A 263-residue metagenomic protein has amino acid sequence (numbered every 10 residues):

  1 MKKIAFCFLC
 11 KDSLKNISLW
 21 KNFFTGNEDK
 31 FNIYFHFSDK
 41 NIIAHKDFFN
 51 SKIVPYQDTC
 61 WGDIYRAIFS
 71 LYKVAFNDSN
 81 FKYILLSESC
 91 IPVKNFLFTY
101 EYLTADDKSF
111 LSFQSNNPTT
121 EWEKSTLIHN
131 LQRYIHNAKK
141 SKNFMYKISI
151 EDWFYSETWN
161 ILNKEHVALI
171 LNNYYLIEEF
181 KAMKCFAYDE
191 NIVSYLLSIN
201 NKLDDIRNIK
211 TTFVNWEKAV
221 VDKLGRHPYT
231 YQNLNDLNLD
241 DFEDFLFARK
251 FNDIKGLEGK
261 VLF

Functional and structural regions predicted by a protein language model:
M1-F263: ER/Golgi luminal nucleotide-sugar-dependent glycosyltransferases, focusing on the catalytic module
